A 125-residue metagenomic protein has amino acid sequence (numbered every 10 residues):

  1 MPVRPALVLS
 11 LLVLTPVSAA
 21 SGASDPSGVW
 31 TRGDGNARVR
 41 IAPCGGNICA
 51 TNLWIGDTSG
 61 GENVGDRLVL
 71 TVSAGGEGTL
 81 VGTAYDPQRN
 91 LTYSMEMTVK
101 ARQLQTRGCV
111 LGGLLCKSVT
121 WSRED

Functional and structural regions predicted by a protein language model:
M1-P5: Positively charged n-region of N-terminal signal peptides that target proteins for export
A6-P16: Bacterial N-terminal signal peptides
A19-V29, D125: N-terminal helix-cap/turn-to-beta initiation motif at the start of protein domains
A23-D25, G78, K100-R102: A short, compositionally biased
P26-M95: Central antiparallel beta-sheet cores of small beta-barrel/beta-sandwich binding domains
P43-G46, T98-R102, S122-D125: A short, sequence-level motif marking secondary-structure junctions
S94-L115: Short, exposed beta-strand-loop hairpins at the edges of beta-sheets in extracellular/periplasmic proteins
L111-D125: Edge beta-strand at a domain terminus
